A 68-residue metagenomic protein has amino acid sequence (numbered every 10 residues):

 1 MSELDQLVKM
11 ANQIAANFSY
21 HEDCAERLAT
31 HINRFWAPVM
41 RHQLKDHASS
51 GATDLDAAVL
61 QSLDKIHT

Functional and structural regions predicted by a protein language model:
M1-C24: N-terminal acidic leader/helix
S2-D5, F35, S50, D54: Alpha-helix boundary/N-cap detector
K9, R27-H31, A57-Q61: Amphipathic alpha-helical interaction segments
H21-E26, A52, D56: Alpha-helix N-cap/helix-initiation sites
C24-A48: Amphipathic, hydrophobic secondary-structure cores in small proteins
W36, I66-H67: Generic hydrophobic/packing signal
R41-I66: Short, charged early-sequence alpha-helical segments and their helix-coil boundaries
